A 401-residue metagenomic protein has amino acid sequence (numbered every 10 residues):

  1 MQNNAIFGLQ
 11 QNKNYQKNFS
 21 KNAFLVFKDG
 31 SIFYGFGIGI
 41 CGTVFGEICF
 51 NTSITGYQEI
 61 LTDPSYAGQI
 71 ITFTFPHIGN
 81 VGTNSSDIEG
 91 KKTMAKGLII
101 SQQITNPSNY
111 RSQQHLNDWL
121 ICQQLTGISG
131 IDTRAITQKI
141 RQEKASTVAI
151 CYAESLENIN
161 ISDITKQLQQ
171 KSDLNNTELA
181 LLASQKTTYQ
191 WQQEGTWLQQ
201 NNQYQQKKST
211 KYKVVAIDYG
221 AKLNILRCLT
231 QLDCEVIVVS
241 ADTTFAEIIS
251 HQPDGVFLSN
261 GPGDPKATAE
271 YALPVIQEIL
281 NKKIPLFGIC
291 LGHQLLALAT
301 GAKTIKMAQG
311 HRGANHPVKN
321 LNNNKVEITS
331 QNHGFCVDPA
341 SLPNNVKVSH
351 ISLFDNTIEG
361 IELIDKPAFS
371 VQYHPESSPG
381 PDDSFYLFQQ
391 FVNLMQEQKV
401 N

Functional and structural regions predicted by a protein language model:
Q2-V215, Y219-C234, V238-D242, A246 (+4 more regions): RNA-binding accessory domains that recognize and position tRNA/RNA substrates
Q16-F19, H311, P343-N344, L353-F354: Short solvent-exposed loop/turn micro-motifs enriched in small/polar/acidic residues
G37-I38, F75, Q309, E362 (+1 more regions): Short clusters of small/polar residues that mark proteolytic maturation junctions
T126, K213, P285-F287, K303 (+1 more regions): Proline-centered loop/turn at the N-terminus of a beta-strand
G255-C336, G380-Q398: Cysteine-nucleophile active-site neighborhood
K325-K366, Y373: Catalytic beta-strand/loop cores that center a nucleophilic Ser/Cys/Thr and support acyl-enzyme chemistry
